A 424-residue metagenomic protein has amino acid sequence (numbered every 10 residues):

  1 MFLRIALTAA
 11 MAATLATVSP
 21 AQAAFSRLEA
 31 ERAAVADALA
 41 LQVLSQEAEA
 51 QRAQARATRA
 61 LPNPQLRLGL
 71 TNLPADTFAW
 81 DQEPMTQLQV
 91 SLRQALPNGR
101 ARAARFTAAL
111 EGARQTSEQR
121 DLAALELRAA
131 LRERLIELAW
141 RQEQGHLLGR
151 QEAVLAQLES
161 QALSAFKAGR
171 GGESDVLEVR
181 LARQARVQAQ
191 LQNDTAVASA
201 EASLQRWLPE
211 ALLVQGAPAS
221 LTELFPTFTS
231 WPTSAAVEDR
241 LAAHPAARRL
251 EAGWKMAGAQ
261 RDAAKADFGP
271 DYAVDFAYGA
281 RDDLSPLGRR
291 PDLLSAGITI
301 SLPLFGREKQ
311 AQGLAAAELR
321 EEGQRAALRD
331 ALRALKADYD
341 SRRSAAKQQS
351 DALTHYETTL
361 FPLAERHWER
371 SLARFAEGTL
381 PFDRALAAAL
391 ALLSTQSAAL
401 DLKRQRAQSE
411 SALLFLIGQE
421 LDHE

Functional and structural regions predicted by a protein language model:
M1-I5: Positively charged n-region of N-terminal signal peptides that target proteins for export
A6-T17: Bacterial N-terminal signal peptides
A21-L70, T77, Q94-P97, A104 (+10 more regions): Bacterial Sec-pathway N-terminal export signals of envelope proteins
L41-A55, A123, L127-L148, Q157 (+5 more regions): Amphipathic alpha-helical coiled-coil segments
Q42, P64-E83, A95-L122, R248 (+3 more regions): Small/polar (Gly/Ser/Thr/Ala-rich) solvent-exposed segments that form structured loops/beta-strands/short helices used
V90, A296-I298: Membrane-embedded beta-strands of outer-membrane beta-barrel proteins, especially the hydrophobic/small aromatic
F106-L110, E173-A182, A315, F382-L390: Short, charged, amphipathic alpha-helical segments
A123-A243, R342-A345, Q349, L392 (+1 more regions): Periplasmic alpha-helical coiled-coil/stalk elements that build and connect Gram-negative outer-membrane
